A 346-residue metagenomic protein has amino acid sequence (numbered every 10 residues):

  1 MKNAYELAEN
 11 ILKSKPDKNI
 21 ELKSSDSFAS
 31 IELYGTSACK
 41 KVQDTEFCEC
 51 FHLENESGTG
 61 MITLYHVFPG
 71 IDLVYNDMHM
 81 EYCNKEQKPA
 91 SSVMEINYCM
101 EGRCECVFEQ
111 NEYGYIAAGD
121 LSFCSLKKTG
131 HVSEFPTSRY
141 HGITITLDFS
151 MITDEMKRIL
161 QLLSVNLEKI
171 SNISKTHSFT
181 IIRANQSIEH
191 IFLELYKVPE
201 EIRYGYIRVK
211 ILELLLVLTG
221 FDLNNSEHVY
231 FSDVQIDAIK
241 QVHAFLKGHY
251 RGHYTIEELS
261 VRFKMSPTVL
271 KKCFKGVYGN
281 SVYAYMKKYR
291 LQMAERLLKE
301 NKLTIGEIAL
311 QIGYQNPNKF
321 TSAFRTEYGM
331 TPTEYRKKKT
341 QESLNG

Functional and structural regions predicted by a protein language model:
M1-A90: N-terminal low-complexity or simple alpha-helical regulatory segments that function as activation/interaction modules
G58, V67-I71, Q87-V93, K127-T144: Ligand-binding loop in jelly-roll beta-barrel domains
I71, Y82, A90-N111, D148-F149: Glycine- and acidic-residue-biased ligand/ion/polar-headgroup-sensing regions
V107-V234, I239, I256, V261-P267 (+4 more regions): Alpha-helical bundle regulatory/interaction domains
K240-G248, H253-E258, G276-N318, K337-G346: Terminal helix-turn-helix DNA-binding modules in bacterial transcription factors
L270, F274, K319-F320, F324: Short hydrophobic/aromatic patch on the recognition helix
G279, G313-Y314, F324-R325, G329-P332: Conserved phosphate-binding and hydrolysis motifs of nucleotide-dependent enzymes
